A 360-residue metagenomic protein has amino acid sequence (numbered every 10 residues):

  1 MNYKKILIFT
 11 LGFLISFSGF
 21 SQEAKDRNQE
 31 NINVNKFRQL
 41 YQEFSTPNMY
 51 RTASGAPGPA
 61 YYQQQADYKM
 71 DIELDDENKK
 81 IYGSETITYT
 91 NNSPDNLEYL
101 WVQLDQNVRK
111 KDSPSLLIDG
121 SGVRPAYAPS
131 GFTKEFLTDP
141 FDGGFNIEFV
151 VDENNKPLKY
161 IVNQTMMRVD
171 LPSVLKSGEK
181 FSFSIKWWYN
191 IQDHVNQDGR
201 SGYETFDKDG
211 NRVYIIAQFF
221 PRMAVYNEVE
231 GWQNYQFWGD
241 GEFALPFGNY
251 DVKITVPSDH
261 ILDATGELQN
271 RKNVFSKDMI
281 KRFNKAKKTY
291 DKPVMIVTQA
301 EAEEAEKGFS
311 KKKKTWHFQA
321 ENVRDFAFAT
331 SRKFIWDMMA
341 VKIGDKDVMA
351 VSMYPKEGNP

Functional and structural regions predicted by a protein language model:
M1-L7: Bacterial N-terminal signal peptides that target proteins for export
I8-S16: Bacterial N-terminal signal peptides
Q22-Y82: N-terminal, polar/Ser/Thr-rich
E23-N31, D71, K80, T90 (+4 more regions): A surface-exposed beta-strand-loop module
I81-V108, S113, R124-A128: Ligand-binding face of N-terminal immunoglobulin V-set domains in extracellular IgSF glycoproteins
E85-I87, N91, L104-Q106, E179-D193 (+2 more regions): Short, hydrophobic/aromatic-enriched beta-strand segments in well-ordered soluble domains
D112-Y127, W188-Y250, R271, W336-K342: Glycine/proline-rich low-complexity spacer/linker segments in large multi-domain proteins
P221-W232, W238-P360: Hydrophobic helix-coil surface modules that form long, contiguous segments used for peptide/substrate interaction
